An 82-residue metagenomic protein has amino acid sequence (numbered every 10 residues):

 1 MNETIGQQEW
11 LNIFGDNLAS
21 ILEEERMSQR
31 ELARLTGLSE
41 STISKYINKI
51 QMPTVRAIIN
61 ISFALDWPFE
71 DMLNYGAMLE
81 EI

Functional and structural regions predicted by a protein language model:
M1-M27: A short, Lys/Arg-rich alpha-helix, primarily the initiator
Q29, E40, V55-I58: Helix-turn-helix DNA-binding elements, focusing on the entry/boundary residues of the two helices that contact DNA
L32-A33: Short alpha-helical "recognition helix" segments of helix-turn-helix
G37-P53, A77: Recognition helix of helix-turn-helix/homeodomain-like DNA-binding domains that insert into the DNA major groove
R56-D71: DNA major-groove recognition helix of helix-turn-helix/homeodomain DNA-binding modules
D71-I82: Short amphipathic recognition helices of helix-turn-helix/homeodomain-type DNA-binding modules
